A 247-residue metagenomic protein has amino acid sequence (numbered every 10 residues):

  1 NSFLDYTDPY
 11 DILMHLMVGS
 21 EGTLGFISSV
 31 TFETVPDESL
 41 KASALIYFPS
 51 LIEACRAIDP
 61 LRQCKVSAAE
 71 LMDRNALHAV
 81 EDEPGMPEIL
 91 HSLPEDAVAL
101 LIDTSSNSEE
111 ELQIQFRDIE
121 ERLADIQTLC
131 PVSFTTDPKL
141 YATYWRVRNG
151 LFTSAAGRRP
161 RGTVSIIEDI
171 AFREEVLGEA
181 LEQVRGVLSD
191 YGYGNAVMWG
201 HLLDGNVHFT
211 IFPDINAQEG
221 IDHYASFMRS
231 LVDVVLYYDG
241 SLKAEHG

Functional and structural regions predicted by a protein language model:
N1-G247: Noncatalytic alpha-helical scaffold of FAD-dependent oxidoreductases
